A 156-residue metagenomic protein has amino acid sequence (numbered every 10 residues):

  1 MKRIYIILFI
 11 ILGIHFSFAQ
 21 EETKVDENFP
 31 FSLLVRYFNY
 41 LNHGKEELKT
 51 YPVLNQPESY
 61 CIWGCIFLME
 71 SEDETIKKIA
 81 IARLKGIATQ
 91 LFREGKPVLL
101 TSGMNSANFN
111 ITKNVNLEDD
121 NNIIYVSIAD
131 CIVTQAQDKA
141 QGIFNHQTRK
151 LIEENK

Functional and structural regions predicted by a protein language model:
M1-V25: Bacterial Sec-dependent N-terminal signal peptides
E22-K156: Short beta-strand and adjacent turn/loop elements
